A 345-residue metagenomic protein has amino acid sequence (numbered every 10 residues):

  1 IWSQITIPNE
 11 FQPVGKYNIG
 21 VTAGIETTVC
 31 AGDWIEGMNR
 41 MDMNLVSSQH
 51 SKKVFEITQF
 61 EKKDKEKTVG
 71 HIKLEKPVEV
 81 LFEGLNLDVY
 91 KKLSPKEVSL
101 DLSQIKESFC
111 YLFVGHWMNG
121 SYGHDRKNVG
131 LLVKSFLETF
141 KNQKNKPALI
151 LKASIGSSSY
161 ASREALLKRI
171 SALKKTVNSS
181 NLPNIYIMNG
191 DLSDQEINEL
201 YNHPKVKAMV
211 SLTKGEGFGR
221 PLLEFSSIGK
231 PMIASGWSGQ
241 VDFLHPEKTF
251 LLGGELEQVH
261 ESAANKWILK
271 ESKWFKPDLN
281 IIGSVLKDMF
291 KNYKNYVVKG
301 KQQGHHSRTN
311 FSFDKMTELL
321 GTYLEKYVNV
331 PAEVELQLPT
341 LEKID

Functional and structural regions predicted by a protein language model:
I1-F55: Extended catalytic core of nucleotide-activated donor transferases of GT-like folds
M43-S94, V334: Donor nucleotide-sugar binding/catalytic pocket of nucleotide-sugar-dependent glycosyltransferases
L87-E199: Conserved catalytic-core segment of nucleotide-activated headgroup transferases in glycan assembly
G123, L212-G219, V241-D242, N265-L269 (+1 more regions): Nucleotide-sugar-dependent
I155, A264-D345: C-terminal amphipathic helix plus adjacent low-complexity, charged tail appended to glycosyltransferase catalytic
N198, L223-P231, S238-D242: Short alpha-helical segment that forms part of, or immediately flanks, the ligand-binding pocket in carbohydrate-active
E199-G217, S227-K230: Acidic donor-binding loop of glycosyltransferase active sites
P231-A234, F250-G253: Short hydrophobic beta-strand element within catalytic cores of glycosyltransferases and related nucleotide-activated
